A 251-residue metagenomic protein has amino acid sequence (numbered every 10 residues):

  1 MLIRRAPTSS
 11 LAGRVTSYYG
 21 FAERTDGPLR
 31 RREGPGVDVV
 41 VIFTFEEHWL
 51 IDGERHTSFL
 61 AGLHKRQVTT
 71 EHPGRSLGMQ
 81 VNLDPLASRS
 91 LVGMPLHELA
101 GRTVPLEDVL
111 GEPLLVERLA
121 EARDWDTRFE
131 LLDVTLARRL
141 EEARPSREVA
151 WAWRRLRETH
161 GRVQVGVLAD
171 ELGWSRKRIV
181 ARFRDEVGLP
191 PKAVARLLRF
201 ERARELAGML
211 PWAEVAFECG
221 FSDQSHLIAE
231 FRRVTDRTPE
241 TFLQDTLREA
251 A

Functional and structural regions predicted by a protein language model:
M1-R176, E186-P191, E205, P211-S225 (+1 more regions): Alpha-helical bundle regulatory/interaction domains
R178-A181, A229: Base-recognition residues in the alpha-helical recognition helix of bacterial helix-turn-helix
F183, A195, F231-R232, L243: DNA major-groove recognition helix of helix-turn-helix
